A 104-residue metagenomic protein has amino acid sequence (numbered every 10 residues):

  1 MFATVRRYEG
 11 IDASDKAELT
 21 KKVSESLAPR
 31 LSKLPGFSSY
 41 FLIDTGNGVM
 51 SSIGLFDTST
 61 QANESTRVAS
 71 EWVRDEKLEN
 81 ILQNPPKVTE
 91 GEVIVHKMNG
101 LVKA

Functional and structural regions predicted by a protein language model:
M1-S51, D57-E71, L78-A104: Short S/T/G/P-rich N-terminal loop/turn motif that feeds into the first structured element of a domain
